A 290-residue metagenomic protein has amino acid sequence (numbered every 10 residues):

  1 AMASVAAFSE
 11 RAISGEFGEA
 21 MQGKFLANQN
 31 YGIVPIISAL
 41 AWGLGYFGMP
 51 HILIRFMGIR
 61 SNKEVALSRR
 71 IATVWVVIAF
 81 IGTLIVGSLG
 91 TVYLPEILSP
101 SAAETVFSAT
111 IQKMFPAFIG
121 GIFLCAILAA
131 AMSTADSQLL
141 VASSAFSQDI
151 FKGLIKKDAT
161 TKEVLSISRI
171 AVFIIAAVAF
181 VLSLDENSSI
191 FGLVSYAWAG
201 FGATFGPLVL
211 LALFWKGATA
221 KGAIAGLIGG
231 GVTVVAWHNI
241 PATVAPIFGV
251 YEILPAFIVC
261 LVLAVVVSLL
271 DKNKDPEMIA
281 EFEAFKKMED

Functional and structural regions predicted by a protein language model:
A1-D290: Membrane-embedded helix-loop-helix hairpins and adjacent transmembrane boundary segments in multi-pass transporters
